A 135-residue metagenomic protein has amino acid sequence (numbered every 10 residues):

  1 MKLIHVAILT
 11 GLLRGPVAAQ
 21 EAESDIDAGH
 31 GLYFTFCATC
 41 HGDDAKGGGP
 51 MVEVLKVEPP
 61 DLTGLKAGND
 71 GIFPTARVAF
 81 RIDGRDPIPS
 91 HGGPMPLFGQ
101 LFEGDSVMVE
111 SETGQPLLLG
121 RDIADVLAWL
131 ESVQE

Functional and structural regions predicted by a protein language model:
M1-T10, R14-G15: Sec-dependent signal peptide recognition, specifically the positively charged N-region followed immediately by
G15-L32, T63, G68-D70: Electrostatic cytochrome c docking/interface patches
D27-T35, P116-R121: Sequence context surrounding c-type heme c attachment/ligation sites in exported
G29, Y33-D43, M95, V126 (+1 more regions): The canonical Cys-X-X-Cys-His
F34, A38, D83-P87, E131-E135: Sec-exported extracytoplasmic/periplasmic mature domains
K46-G47: Short, non-ligating residues that shape and space the ligands of small metal-coordination modules and catalytic
V54-Q115, V126-L130: Extracytoplasmic electron-transfer domains, predominantly the class I c-type cytochrome c fold
G120-E135: C-terminal partner/receptor-binding element of secreted or periplasmic proteins
